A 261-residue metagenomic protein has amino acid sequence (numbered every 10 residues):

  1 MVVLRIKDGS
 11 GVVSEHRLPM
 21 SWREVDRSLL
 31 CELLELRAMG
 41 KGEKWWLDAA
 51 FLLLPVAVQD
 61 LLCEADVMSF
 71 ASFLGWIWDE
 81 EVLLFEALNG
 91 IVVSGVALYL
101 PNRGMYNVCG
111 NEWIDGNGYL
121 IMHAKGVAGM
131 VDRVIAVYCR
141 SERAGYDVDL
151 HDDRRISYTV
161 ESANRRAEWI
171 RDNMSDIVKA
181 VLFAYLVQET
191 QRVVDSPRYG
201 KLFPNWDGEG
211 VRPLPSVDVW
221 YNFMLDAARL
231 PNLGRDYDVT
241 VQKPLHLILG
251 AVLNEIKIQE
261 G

Functional and structural regions predicted by a protein language model:
M1-G261: An amphipathic, hydrophobic-aromatic interaction surface with interspersed Lys/Arg that forms lipid/phosphate-bearing
